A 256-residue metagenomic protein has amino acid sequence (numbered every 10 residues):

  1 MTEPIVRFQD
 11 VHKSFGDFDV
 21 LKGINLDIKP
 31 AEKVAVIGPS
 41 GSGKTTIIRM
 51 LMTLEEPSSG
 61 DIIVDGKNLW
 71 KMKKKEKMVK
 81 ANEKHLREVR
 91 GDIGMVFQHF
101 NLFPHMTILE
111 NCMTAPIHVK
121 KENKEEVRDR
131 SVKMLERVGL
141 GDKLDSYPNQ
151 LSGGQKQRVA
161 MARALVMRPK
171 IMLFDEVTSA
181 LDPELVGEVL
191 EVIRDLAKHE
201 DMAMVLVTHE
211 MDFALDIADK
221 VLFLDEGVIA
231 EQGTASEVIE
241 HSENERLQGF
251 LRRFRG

Functional and structural regions predicted by a protein language model:
P4-A235: ABC family nucleotide-binding domain
S236-G256: C-terminal boundary and immediately downstream tail of ABC-type ATPase nucleotide-binding domains
